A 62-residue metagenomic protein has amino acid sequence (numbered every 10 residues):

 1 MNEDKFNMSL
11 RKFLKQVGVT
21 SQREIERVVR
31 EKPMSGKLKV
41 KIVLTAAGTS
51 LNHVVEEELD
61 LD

Functional and structural regions predicted by a protein language model:
M1-V19: N-terminal acidic leader/helix
D4-M8, R27-R30, M34-D62: N-terminal intrinsically disordered, cationic/polar leader segments that include organellar targeting peptides
Q16-S21, E57, L61: Generic structural "secondary-structure junction" signal
G18-R30: Charged, amphipathic alpha-helical segments
